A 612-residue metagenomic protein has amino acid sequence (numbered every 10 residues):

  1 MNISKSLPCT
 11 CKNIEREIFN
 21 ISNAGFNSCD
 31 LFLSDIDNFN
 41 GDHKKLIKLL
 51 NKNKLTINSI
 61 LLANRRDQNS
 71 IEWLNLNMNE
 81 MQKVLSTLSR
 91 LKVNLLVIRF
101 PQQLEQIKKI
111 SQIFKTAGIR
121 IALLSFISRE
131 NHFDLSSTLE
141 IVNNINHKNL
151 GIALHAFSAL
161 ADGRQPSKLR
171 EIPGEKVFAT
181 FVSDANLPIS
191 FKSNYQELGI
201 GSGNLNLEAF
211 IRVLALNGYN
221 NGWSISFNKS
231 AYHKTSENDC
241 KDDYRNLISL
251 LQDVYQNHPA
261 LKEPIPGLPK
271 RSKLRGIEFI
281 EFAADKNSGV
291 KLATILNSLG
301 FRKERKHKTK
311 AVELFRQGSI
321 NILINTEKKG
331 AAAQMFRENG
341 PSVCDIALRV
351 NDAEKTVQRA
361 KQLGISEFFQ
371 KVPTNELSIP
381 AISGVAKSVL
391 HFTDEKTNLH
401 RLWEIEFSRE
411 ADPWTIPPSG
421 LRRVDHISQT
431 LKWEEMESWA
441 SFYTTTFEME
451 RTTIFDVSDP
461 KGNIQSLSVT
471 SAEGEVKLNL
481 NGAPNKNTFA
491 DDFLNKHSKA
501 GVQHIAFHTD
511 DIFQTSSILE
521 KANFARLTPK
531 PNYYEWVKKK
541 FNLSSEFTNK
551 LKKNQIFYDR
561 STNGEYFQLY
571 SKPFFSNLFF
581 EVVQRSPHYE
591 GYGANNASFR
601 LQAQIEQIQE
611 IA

Functional and structural regions predicted by a protein language model:
M1-L7, C29-L31, I57-L62, L96-I98 (+4 more regions): Hydrophobic faces of well-ordered beta-strands that scaffold small-molecule active sites in alpha/beta enzyme cores
M1-R90, K241-R271: N-terminal pre-domain/capping segments
C9-N13, L31-D42, R65-L76, P101-E105 (+5 more regions): Acidic-and-aromatic substrate-binding clefts and catalytic sites of carbohydrate-active enzymes
N13, R66-G151, A161, N220 (+1 more regions): Active-site acidic/histidine proton-transfer and metal-coordination neighborhood in alpha/beta enzyme cores
R16-N23, N38-I60, N79-K92, I107-A117 (+3 more regions): Acidic (Asp/Glu)-rich catalytic clusters
I21, C29, L50, L88 (+7 more regions): Conserved, mostly hydrophobic/aromatic
S28-C29, S111-N204: Acidic/histidine-rich catalytic cores of soluble enzymes
P264-R305, R316-F369, A381-R451, P460-A612: Glyoxalase I/VOC metalloenzyme domain signal
